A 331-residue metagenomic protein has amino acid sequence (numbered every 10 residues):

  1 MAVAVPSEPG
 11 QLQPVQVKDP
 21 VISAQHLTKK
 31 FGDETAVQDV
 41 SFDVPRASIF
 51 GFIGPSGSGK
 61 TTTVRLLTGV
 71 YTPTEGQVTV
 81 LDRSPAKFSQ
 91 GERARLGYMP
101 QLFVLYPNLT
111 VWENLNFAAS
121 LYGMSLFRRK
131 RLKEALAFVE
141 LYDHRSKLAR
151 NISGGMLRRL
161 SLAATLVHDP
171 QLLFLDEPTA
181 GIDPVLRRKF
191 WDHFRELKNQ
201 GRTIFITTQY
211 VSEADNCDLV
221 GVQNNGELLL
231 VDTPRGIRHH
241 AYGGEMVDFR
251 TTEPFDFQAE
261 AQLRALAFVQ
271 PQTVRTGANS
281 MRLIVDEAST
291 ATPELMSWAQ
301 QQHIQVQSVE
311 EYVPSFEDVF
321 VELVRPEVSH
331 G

Functional and structural regions predicted by a protein language model:
T68: Helix-to-loop junction immediately C-terminal to a conserved catalytic motif
G76-K87, G91-E92: Conserved ABC transporter NBD signature motif
N116, S120-H144: Conserved ABC ATPase "signature" region
L148-G155: Conserved ABC ATPase signature
L173-D176: Catalytic Walker B motif of ABC-type/P-loop ATPase nucleotide-binding domains
H193-I206, V211-R282: ABC transporter nucleotide-binding domain
